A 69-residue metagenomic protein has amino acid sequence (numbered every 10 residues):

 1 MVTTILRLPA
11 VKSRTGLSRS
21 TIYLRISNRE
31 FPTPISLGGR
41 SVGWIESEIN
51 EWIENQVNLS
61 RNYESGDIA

Functional and structural regions predicted by a protein language model:
M1-T21, E48, E54-Q56: Polyanion-binding surface elements
T15-G43: Major-groove DNA-recognition helix of helix-turn-helix-type DNA-binding domains
P32, E46, L59-R61: Residues in and immediately flanking transmembrane alpha helices
N50-A69: A short, Lys/Arg-enriched interface patch at domain edges and termini
